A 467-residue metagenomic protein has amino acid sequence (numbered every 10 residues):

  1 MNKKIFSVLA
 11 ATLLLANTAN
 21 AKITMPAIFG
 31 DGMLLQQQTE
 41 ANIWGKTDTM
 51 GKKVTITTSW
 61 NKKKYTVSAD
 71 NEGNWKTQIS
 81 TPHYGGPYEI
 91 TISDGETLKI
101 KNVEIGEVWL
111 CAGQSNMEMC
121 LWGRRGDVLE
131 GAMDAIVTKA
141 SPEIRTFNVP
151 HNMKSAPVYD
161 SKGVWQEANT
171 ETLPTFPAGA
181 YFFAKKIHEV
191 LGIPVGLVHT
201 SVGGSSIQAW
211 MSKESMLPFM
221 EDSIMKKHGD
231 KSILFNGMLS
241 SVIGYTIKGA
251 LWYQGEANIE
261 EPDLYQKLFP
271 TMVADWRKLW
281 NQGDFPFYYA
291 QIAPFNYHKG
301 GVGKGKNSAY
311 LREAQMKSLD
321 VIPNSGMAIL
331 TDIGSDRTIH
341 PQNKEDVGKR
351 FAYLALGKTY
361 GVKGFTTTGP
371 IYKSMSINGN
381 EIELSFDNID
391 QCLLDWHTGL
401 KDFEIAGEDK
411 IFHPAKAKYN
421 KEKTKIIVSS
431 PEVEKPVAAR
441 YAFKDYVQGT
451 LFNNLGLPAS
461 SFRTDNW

Functional and structural regions predicted by a protein language model:
M1-K4: Positively charged n-region of N-terminal signal peptides that target proteins for export
S7-A16: Bacterial N-terminal signal peptides
N17-A21: Sec/Tat signal peptide C-region and signal peptidase I cleavage site
K22-W467: Cell-envelope and extracellular/periplasmic
